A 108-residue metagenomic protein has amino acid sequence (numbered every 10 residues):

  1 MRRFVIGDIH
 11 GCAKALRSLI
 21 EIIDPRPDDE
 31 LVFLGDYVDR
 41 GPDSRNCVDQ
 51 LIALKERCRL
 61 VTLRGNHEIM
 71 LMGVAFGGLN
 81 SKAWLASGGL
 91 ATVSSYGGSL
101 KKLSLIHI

Functional and structural regions predicted by a protein language model:
M1-F4, S94-G98: "…together with the soluble PPM/PP2C metallo-phosphatase catalytic core" -> "…together with the soluble PPM/PP2C
R2, I6, G11-A86: Core catalytic region of metal-dependent phosphoesterases/phosphodiesterases, especially metallo-beta-lactamase-like
G41, K102-S104: Short, exposed beta-strand "edge-strand" segments with a Pro/Gly-rich flavor and a Y/T-containing core
Q50, L100-K102: Conserved DEDDh/DEDDy metal-dependent 3′-5′ exonuclease domain
G89, S99: Conserved phosphoryl-transfer catalytic core
I106-I108: Conserved small/polar residues in nucleotide/adenosyl-binding loops
